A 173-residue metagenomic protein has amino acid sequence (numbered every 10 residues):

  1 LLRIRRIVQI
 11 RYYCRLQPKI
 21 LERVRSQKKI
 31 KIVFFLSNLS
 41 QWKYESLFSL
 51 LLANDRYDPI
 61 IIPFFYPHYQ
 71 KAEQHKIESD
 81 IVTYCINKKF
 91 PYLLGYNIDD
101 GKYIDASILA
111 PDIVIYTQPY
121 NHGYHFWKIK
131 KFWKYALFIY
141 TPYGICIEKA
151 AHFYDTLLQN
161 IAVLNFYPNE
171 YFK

Functional and structural regions predicted by a protein language model:
L1-K28: Membrane-proximal basic amphipathic "stem/tether" segments
V33-K173: Active-site and donor-binding regions of nucleotide-sugar-utilizing enzymes
